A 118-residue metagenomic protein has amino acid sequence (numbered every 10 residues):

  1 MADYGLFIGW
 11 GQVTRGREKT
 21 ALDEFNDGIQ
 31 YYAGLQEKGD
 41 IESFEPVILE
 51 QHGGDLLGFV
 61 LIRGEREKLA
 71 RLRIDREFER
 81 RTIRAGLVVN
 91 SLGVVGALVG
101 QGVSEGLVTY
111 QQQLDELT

Functional and structural regions predicted by a protein language model:
M1-D55, G64-I74, V94-T118: Short S/T/G/P-rich N-terminal loop/turn motif that feeds into the first structured element of a domain
G58-V88: Mid-chain, well-packed structural core segment of small domains
N90-L92: C-terminal end-helix/capping segment
